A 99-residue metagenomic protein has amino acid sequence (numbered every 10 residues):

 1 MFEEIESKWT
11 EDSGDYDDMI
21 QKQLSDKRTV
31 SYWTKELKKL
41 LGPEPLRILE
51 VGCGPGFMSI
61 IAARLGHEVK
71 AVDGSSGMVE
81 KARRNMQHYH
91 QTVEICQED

Functional and structural regions predicted by a protein language model:
M1-P43: Conserved class I S-adenosyl-L-methionine
L49, P55-D99: Class I SAM-dependent methyltransferase SAM/SAH-binding core
